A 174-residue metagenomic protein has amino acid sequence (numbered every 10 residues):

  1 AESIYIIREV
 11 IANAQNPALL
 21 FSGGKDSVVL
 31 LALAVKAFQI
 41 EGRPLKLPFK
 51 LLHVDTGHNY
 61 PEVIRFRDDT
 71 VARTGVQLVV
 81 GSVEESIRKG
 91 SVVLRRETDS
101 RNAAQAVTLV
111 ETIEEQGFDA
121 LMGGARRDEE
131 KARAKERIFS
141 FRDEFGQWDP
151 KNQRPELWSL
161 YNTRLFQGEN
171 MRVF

Functional and structural regions predicted by a protein language model:
A1-F174: Nucleotide-activated chemistry modules centered on ATP-dependent adenylation/adenylyltransferase
